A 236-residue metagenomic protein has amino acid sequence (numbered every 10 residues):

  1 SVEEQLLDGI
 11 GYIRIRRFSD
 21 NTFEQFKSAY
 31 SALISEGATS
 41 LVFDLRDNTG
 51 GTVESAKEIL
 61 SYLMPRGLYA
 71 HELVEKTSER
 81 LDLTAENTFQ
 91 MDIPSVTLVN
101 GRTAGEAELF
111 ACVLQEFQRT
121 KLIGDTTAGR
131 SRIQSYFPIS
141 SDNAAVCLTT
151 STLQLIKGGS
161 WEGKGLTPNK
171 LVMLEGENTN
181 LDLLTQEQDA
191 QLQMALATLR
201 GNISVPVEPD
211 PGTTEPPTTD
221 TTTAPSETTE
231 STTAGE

Functional and structural regions predicted by a protein language model:
S1-S141: Cleft-lining beta-strand/loop regions that shape enzyme active-site pockets
S1-V2, T149-T150, V207-D210: PDZ-domain C-terminal substructure recognizer with occasional recognition of PDZ-binding tails
Q115, Q134, Q154, Q188-Q191: Glutamine-centric residue-chemistry signal
Q134-P138, V146-N178: Conserved P-loop NTPase
W161-E162, N178-Q186, A190-G212: Conserved functional hotspot residues or short segments at active or partner-binding sites across diverse domains
G201, V205-E236: Intrinsically disordered, low-complexity repeat and linker tracts
